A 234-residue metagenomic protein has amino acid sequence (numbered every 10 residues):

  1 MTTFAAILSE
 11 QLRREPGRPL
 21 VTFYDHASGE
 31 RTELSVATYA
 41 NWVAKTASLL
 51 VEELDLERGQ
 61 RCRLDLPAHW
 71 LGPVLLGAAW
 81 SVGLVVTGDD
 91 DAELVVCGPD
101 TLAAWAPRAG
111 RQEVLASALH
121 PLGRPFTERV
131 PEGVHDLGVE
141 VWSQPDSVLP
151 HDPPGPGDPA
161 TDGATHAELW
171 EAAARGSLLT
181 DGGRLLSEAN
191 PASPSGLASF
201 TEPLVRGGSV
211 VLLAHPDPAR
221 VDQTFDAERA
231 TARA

Functional and structural regions predicted by a protein language model:
T2-V21: A short N-terminal helical cap/helix-turn-helix that marks the beginning of AMP-binding/adenylate-forming
R18, E57-G59, A92, R111 (+1 more regions): A general structural motif
T22-L56, G77, P154-D181: Conserved AMP-binding/adenylate-forming core of the ANL superfamily
C62: Gly/Thr-rich phosphate-binding loop signature of adenosyl cofactor/nucleotide-binding cores
L66-H69, A189-S193: Conserved AMP-binding
P67-G77: Cytochrome P450 catalytic-core helices
G77, S81-P154, L213-A234: Structural core segment of the AMP-binding/adenylate-forming
A78-V82, G196-V211: Conserved short alpha-helical elements in the N-terminal third of ANL/AMP-binding
